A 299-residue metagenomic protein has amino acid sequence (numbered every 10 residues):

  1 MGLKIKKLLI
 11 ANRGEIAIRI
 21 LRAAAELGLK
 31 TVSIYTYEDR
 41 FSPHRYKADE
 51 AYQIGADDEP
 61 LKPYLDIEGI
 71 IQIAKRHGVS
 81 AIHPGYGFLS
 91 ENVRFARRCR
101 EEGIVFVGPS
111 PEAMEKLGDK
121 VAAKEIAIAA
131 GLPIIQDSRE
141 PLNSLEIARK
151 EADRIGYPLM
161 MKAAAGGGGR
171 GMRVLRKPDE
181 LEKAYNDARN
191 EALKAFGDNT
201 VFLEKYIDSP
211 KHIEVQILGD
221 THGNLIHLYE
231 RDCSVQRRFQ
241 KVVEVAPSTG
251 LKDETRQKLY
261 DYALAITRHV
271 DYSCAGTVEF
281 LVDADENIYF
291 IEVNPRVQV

Functional and structural regions predicted by a protein language model:
M1-V278, V282-V299: N-terminal beta-alpha lobe that positions the nucleotide/phosphoryl donor in ATP/NTP-coupled carboxylate activation
